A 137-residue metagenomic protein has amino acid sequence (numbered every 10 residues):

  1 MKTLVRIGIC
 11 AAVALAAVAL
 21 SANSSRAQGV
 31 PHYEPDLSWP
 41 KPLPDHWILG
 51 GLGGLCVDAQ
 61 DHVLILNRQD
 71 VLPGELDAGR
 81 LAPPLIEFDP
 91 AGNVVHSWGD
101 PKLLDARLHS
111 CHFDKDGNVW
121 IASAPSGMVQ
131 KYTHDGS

Functional and structural regions predicted by a protein language model:
M1-R6: Positively charged n-region of N-terminal signal peptides that target proteins for export
G8-A19: Bacterial N-terminal signal peptides
L20-S137: Eukaryotic scaffold repeat domains enriched in small/polar residues
